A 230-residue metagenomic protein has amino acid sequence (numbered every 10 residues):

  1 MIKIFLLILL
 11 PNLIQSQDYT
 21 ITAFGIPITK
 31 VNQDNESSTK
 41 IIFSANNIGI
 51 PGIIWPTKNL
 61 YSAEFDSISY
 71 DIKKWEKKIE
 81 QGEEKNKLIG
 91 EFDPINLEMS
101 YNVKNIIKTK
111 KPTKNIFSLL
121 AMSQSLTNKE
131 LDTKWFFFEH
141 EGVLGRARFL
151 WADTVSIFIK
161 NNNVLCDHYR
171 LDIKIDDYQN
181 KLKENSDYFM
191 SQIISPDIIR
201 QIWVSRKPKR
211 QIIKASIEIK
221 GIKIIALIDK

Functional and structural regions predicted by a protein language model:
I2-L13: Sec-dependent N-terminal signal peptides
K3, I41, N115, K134-F136: Short non-domain terminal segments
Q17-F92, F137-K230: Acidic, serine/threonine-rich low-complexity disordered tracts
L88-L131: Hydrophobic, well-structured mid-protein blocks that either form specific transmembrane helices
N128-W135, G145: Short, structured loop/turn "capping" segments at alpha-beta junctions
